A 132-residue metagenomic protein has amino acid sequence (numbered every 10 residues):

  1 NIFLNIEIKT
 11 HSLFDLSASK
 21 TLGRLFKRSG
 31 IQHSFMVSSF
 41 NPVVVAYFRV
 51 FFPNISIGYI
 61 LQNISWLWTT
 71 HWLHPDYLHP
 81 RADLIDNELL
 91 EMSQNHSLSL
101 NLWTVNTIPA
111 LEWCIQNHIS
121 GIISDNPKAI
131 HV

Functional and structural regions predicted by a protein language model:
N1-V132: Short loop-to-alpha-helix "cap/lid" segments that border enzyme active sites across diverse enzyme classes
